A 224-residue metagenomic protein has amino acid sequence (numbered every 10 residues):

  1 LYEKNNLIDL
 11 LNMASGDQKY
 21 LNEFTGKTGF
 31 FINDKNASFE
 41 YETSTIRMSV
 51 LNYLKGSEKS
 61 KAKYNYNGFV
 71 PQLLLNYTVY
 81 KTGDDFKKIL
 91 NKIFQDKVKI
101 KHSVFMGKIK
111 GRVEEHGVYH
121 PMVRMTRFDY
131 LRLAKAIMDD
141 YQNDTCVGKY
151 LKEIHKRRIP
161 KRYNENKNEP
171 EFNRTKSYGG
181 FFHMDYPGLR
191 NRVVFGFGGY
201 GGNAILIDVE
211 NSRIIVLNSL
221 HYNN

Functional and structural regions predicted by a protein language model:
Y2-I100, M125-L131, K135-Q142: Active-site-adjacent helix/loop patches that line small-molecule binding or acyl-intermediate pockets
F31-N36, K108-R124, Y178-H183: Carbohydrate-binding/catalytic loop surfaces
S60-K63, G117-P121, R192-V193: Active-site rim elements
I89-Q95, M106, C146-H155: Beta-strand segments within the central parallel beta-sheet cores of soluble alpha/beta enzyme folds
I100-I109, K156-I215: Active-site Gly/Thr loop motif
G117-V123, F128-N164: Active-site/pore-lining binding-face segments in mid-to-C-terminal subdomains
H221-N223: A short acidic/small-residue loop/turn micro-motif
